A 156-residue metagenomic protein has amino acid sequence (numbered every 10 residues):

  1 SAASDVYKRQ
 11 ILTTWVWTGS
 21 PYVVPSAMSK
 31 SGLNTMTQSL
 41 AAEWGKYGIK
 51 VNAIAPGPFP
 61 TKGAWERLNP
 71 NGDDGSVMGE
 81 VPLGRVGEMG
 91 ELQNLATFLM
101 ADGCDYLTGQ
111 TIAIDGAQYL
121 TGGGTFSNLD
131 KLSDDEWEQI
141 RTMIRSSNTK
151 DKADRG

Functional and structural regions predicted by a protein language model:
A2-Y7: Short, small-residue-biased leader/transition segments that mark boundaries at the very start of proteins
R9, V51-I54, A64, G109 (+1 more regions): Hydrophobic structural elements of the Rossmann-like NAD(P)H-binding subdomain that define the short-chain
T13: Residue(s) in the substrate-gating loop at a strand-loop-helix junction that position the organic substrate next
W17-V23, G45, G123: Active-site "substrate specificity/gating" loop of NAD(P)-dependent dehydrogenases, especially the short-chain
S29, T37: Active-site helix of classical SDR
A42-K46, D105: Alpha-helical segment proximal to the catalytic Tyr-Lys
K46, P56-V81, T121-N148: A glycine/serine/threonine-rich, flexible loop-to-helix segment that serves as the NAD(P) cofactor-binding "lid"
A53, G75-L107, I114-G116, R141-G156: C-terminal helical subdomain
